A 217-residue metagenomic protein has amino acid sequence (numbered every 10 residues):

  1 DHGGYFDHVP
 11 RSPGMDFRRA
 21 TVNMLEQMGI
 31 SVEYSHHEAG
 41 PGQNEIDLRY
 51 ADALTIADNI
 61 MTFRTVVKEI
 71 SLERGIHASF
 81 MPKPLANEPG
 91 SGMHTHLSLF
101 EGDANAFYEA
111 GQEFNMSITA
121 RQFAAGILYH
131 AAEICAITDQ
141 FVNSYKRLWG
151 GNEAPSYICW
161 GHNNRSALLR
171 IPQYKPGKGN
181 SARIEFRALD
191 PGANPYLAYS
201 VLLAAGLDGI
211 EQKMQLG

Functional and structural regions predicted by a protein language model:
D1-G217: Glycine-rich, acidic/polar active-site loops that bind/position phosphate-bearing ligands
